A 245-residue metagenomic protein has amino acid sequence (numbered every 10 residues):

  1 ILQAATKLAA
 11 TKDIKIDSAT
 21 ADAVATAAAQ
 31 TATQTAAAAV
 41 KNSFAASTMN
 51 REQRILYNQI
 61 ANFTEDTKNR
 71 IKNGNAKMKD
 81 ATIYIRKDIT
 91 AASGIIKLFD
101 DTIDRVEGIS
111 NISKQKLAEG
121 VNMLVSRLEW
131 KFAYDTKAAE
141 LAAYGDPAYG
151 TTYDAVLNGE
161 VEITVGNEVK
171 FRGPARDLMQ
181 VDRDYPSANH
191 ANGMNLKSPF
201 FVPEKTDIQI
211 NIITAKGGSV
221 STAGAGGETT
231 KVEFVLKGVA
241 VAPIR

Functional and structural regions predicted by a protein language model:
I1-R245: Beta-strand-centric surfaces of beta-sandwich/beta-rich domains
